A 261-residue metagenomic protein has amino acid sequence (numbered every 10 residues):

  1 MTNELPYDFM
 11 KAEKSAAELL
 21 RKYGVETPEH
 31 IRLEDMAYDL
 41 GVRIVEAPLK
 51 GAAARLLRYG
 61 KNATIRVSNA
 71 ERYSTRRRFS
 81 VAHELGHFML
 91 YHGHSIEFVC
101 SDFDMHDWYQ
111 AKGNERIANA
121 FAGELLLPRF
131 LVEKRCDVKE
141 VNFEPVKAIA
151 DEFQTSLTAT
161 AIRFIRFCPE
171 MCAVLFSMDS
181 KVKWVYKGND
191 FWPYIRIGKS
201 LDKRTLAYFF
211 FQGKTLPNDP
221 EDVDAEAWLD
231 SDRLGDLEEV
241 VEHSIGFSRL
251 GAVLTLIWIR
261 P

Functional and structural regions predicted by a protein language model:
M1-P261: Active-site hotspot residues in diverse enzymes, especially metal/ion-binding acidic/histidine motifs
